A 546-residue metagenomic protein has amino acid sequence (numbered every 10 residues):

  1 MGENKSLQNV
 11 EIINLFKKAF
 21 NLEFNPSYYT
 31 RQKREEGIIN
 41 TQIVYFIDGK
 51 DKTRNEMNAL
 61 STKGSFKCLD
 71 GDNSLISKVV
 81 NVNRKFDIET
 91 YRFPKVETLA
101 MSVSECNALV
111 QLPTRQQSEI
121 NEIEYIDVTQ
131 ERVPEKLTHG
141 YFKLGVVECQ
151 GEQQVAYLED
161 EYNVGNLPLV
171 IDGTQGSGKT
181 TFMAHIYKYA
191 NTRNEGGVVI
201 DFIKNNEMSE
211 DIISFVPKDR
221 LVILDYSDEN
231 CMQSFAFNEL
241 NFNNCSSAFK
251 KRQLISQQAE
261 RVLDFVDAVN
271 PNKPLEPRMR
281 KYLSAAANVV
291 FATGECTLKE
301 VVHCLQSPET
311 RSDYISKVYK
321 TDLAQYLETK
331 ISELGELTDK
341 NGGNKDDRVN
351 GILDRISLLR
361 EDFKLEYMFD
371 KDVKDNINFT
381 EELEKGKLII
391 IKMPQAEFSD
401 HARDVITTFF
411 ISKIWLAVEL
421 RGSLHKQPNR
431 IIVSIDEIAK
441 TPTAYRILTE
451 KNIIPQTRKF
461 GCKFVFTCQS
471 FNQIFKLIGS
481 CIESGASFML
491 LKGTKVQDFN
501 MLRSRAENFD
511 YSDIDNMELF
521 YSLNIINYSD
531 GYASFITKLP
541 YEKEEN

Functional and structural regions predicted by a protein language model:
M1-S177, T181-I186, N230-M232: Basic- and hydrophobic-enriched, low-structure N-terminal and domain-boundary segments that flank ATP-binding catalytic
L22-R31, V262-V269, D510: Phosphate-interacting basic helix/loop segments used at nucleotide- and nucleic-acid interfaces
I39-D48, G197-I200, F488-L491, L523-N524: Short cationic amphipathic helices and targeting signals
F46-K50, E161, I203, P394 (+1 more regions): Solvent-exposed residues in well-ordered beta-strands and their adjoining turns, especially edge/terminal strands
M57-D72, F86-M101, A444-I536: Conserved ATP-driven motor cores of ASCE-family P-loop NTPases powering translocation/secretion/packaging/pilus
V146-Q153, Y162, T174-Q175, H185-C462 (+3 more regions): P-loop NTPase motor domains
S177, F398, F509-S512: Short beta-strands and strand-coil junctions in structured, solvent-facing domains, enriched
E545-N546: C-terminal anchoring/interaction modules
